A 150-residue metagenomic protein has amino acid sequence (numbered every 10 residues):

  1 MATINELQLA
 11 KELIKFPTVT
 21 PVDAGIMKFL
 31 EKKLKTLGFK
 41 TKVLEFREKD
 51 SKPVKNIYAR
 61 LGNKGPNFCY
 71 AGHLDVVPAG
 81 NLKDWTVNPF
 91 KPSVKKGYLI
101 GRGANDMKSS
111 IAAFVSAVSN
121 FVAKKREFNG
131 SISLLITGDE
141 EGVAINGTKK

Functional and structural regions predicted by a protein language model:
A2-I100, A123-N129: Acidic/His- and Gly-rich active-site-bordering loop/insert found across diverse amide/peptide-bond hydrolases
M107-K150: Acidic/histidine-rich catalytic neighborhood of metal-dependent amide-processing enzymes
